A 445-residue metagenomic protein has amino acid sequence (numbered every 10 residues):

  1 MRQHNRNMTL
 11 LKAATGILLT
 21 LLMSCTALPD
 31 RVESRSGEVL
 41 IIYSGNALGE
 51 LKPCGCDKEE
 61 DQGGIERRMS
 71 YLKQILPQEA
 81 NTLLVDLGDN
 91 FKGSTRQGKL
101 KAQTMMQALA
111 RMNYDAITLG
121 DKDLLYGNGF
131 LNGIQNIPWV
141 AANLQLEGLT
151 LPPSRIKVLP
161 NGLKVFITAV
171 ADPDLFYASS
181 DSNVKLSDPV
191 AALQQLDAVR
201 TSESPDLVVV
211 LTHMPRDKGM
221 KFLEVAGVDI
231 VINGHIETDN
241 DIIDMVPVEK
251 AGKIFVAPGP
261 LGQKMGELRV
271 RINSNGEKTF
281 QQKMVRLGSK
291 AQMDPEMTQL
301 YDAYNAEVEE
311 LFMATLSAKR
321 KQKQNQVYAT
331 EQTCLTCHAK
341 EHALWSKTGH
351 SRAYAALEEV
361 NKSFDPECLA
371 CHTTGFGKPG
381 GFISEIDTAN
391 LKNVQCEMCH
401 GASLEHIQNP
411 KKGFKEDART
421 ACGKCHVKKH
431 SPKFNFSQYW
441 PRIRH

Functional and structural regions predicted by a protein language model:
M1-T9: N-terminal secretory signal peptides that target proteins for export/translocation
K12-S24: Bacterial N-terminal signal peptides
A14-T15, G64, K101, C337 (+1 more regions): Alpha-helical structural motif
L21, G64, N113-D115, T330 (+2 more regions): Generic detector of short, well-ordered, non-transmembrane alpha-helical segments enriched in hydrophobic residues
C25-S289: Acidic, metal/ion-coordinating pockets
A27-E38, G45-P53, W139, Y177 (+2 more regions): Short sequence/structural segments immediately N-terminal
